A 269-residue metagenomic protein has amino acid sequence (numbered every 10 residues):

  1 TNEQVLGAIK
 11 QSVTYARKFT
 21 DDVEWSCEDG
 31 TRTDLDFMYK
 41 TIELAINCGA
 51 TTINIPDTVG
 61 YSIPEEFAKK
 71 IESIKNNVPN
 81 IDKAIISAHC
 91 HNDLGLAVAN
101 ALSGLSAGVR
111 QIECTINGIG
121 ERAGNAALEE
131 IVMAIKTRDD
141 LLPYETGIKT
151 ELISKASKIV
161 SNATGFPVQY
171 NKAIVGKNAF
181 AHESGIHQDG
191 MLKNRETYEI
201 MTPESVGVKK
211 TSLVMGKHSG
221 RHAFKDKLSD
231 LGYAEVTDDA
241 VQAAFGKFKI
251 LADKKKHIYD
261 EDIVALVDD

Functional and structural regions predicted by a protein language model:
T1-I86, L102-V109: Alpha/beta enzyme core
E24-S26, T52-N54, I85-H89, Q111-T115 (+4 more regions): Structured core elements
D29-T31, V59, C90-L94, G118-E121 (+1 more regions): Acidic, glycine-rich active-site loops and adjacent beta-strand->loop/helix elements that engage anionic groups
L35-T41, P64-A68, A97-L102, A123-L128 (+2 more regions): Short acidic, glycine/serine/threonine-rich loops at helix termini
N76-A84, R110-E113, G118, M133 (+1 more regions): Internal nucleotide-binding/catalytic subdomain
N92-T115: Small-aliphatic-rich amphipathic alpha-helix that forms the alpha element of a beta-alpha
G120-T146: C-terminal helical cap(s) of enzyme catalytic domains, especially alpha/beta-barrels
M133, L141-D269: A mid-to-C-terminal "edge-of-domain" accessory segment
